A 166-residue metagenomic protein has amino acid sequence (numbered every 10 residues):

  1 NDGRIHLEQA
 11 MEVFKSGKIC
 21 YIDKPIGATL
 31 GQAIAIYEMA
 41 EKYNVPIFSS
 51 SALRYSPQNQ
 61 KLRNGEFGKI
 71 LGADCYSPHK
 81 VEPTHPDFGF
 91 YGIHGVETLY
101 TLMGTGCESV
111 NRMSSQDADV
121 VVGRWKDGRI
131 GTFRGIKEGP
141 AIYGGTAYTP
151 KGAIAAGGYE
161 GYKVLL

Functional and structural regions predicted by a protein language model:
N1-R4, E12, K42, K126: C-terminal helix-rich "cap/oligomerization" subdomain common to oxidoreductases
D2-R4, I26-G27, L53-Y55, S114-Q116 (+1 more regions): Short beta->alpha connector loops
G3-D23: Rossmann-fold NAD(P) dinucleotide-binding segment
S16-G17, K42-Y43, K69, G106 (+1 more regions): Structured helix-beta-strand junction loops
Y21, I26-H85, G95: A contiguous active-site-proximal alpha/beta segment in oxidoreductase catalytic domains
D74-I142: Rossmann-like dinucleotide-binding domain that binds NAD(P)(H)
I142-L166: C-terminal glycine/acidic-rich active-site capping loop/insertion
